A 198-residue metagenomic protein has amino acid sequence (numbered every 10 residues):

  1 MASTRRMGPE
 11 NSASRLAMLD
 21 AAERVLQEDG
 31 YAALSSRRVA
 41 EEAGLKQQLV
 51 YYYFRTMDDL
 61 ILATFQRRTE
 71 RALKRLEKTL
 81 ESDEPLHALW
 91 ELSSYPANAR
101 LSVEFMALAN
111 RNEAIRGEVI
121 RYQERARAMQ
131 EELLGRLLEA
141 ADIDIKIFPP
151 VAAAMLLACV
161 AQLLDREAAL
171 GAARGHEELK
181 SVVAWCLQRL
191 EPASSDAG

Functional and structural regions predicted by a protein language model:
M1-A13, L170, S194-G198: N-terminal intrinsically disordered/low-complexity leader segments
S3-M7, F54, H87-A88, I115-R116 (+1 more regions): A short, mixed-charge helix-start or loop-turn motif at secondary-structure junctions
S14-A17, A21-D59, A63: Helix-turn-helix
A17, A21-D29, R75, L101 (+3 more regions): Solvent-exposed, amphipathic alpha-helical segments
D20, Q48, H87, R100-E104 (+1 more regions): Positions in alpha-helical segments
A63, E70-R100, P150-L157: Hydrophobic alpha-helical connector segments
A72-K74, S94-V103, E113-A141, R174-A184: Amphipathic alpha-helical packing segments from all-alpha helical-bundle domains
R116-I120, L137-G198: Hydrophobic/aromatic-rich alpha-helical bundle segments in the mid-to-C-terminal region
